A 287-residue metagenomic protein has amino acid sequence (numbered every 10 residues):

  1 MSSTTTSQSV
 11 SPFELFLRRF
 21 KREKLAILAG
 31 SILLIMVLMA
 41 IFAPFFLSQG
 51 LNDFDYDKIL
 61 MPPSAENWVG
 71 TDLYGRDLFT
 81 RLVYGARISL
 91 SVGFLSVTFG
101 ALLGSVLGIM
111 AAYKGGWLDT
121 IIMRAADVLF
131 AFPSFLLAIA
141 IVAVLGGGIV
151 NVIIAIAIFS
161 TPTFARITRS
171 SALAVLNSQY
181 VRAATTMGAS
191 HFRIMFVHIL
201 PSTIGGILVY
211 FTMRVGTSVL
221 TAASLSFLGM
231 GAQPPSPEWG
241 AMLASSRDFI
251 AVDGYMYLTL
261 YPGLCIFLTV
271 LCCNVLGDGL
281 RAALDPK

Functional and structural regions predicted by a protein language model:
M1-S105, I109, W117, F135 (+4 more regions): Gly/Trp-centered helix-boundary motif
M36-V37, A101, D127, A143 (+5 more regions): Residue-level recognition of pore/gate-forming positions within transmembrane alpha-helices of multi-pass
W68, D72, L78, L102-G104 (+3 more regions): Generic hydrophobic transmembrane alpha-helix motif, especially the helices
R76-S91, L95, G115-M123, L176-N177 (+1 more regions): Amphipathic cytosolic juxtamembrane alpha-helices at the membrane-cytosol interface of multi-pass membrane transporters
V92-S96, A111, A126-D127, A155 (+5 more regions): Alpha-helical transmembrane segments of multi-pass integral membrane proteins
M110-A111, I141, T168, V181 (+3 more regions): Hydrophobic alpha-helical interface/terminus motif in multipass membrane transporters
L136-A140, V144, G148-A157, I207-M242: Non-cytoplasmic
T161, A165, S218, T269-C273: Alpha-helical transmembrane segments
